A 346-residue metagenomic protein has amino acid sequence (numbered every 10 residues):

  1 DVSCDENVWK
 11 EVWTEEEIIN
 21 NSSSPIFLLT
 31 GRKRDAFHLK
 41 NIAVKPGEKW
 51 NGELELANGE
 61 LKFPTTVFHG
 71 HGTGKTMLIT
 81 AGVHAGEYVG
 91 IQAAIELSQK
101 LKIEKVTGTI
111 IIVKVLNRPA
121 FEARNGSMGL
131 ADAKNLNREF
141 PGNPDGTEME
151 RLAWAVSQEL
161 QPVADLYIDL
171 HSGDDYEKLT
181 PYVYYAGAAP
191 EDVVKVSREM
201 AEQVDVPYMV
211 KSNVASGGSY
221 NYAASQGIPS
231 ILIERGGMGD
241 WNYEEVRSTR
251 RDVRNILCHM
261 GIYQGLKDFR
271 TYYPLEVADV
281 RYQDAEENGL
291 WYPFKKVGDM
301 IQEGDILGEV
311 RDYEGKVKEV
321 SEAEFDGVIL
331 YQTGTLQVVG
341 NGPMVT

Functional and structural regions predicted by a protein language model:
V2-T346: Structured catalytic-domain cores with a bias toward divalent-metal coordination
